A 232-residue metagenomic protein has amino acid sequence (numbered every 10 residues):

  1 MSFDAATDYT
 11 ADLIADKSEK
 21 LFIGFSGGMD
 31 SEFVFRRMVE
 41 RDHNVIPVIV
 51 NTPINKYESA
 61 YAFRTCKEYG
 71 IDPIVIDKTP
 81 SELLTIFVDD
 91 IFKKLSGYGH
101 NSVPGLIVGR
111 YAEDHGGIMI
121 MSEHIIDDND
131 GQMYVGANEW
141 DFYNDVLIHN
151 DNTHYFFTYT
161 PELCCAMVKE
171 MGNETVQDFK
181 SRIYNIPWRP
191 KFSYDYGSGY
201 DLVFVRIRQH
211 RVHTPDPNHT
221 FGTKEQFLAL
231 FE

Functional and structural regions predicted by a protein language model:
M1-L21, R37, D42-E232: Nucleotide-activated chemistry modules centered on ATP-dependent adenylation/adenylyltransferase
G24-S26: Residues at the beta-strand->loop junction immediately N-terminal to the Walker
D30-S31: Catalytic nucleophile loop
